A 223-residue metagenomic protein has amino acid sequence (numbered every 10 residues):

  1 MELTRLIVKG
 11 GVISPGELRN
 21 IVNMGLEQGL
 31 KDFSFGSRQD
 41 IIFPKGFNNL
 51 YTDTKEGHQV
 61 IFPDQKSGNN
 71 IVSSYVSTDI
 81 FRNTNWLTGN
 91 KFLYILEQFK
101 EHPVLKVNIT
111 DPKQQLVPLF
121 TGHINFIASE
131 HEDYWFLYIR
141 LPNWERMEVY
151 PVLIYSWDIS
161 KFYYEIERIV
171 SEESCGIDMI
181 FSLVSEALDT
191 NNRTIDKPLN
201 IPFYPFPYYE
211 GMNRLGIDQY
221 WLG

Functional and structural regions predicted by a protein language model:
E2-E145, P202-G223: Small-residue-enriched alpha-helical segments and adjacent helix-cap loops that form tight helix-helix packing
K31-G36, K106, I169-G211: Flexible, glycine/charged-enriched surface loops at secondary-structure junctions
W144-L188: Internal alpha/beta scaffold segment
